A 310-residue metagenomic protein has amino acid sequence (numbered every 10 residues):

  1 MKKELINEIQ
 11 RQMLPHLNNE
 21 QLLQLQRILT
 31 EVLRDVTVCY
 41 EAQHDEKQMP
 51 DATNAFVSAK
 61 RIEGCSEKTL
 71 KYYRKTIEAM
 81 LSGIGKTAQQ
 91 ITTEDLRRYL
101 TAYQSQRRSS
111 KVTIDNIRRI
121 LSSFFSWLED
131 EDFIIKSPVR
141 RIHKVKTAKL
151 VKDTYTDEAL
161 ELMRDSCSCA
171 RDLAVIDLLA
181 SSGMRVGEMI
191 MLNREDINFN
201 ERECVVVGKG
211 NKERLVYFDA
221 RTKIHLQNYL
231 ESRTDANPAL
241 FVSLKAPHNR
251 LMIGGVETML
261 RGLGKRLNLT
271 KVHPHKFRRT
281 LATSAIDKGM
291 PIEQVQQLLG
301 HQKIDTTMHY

Functional and structural regions predicted by a protein language model:
M1-Q43: N-terminal helical hairpins
R34-Q43, D51-V151: N-terminal core-binding DNA-recognition domain of tyrosine recombinases/integrases
E78, S122, L173-G187, E203-C204 (+1 more regions): Short pre-functional
I134, K146-L150, D157-V186, G210-K212: Basic, Lys/Arg- and aromatic-enriched nucleic-acid-binding interface segment
D165, V216, D235, E257-Q297: Short, basic (Lys/Arg/His-rich) helix/loop patches that form interaction surfaces in the mid-to-C-terminal regions
S182, G187, M191-H225: Conserved tyrosine-mediated DNA breakage-rejoining catalytic core shared by Y-recombinases
I197-F199, T270-K271, M290-Y310: Short, polar N-cap/turn motifs at the start of nucleic acid-interacting alpha helices
G208-N228, A239-M259: C-terminal catalytic core of Y-nucleophile DNA break-rejoin enzymes
